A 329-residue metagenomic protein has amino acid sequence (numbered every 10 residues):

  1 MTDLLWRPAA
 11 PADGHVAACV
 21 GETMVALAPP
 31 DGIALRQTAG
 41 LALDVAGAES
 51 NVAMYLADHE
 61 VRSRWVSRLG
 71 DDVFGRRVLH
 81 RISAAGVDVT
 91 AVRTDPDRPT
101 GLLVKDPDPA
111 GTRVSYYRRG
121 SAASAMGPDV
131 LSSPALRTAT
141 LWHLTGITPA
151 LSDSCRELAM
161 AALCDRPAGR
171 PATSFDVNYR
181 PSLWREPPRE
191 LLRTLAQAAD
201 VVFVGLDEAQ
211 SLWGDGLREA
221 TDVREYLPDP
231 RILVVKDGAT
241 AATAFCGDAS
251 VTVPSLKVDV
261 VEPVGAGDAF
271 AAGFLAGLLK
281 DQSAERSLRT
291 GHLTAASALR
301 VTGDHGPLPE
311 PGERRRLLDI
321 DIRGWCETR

Functional and structural regions predicted by a protein language model:
M1-A18, L217-R329: Conserved phosphate-binding/catalytic region of the ribokinase-like
T2-V87, W325-R329: Glycine-rich phosphate/adenosyl-contacting loop at the front of the ribokinase-like
T23, I147, V177, A269: Active-site metal-binding loops of divalent metal-dependent hydrolases
L56, G205, G267: Short, conserved phosphate/pyrophosphate- and ester-handling motifs at nucleotide-, phospho-/glycolipid
R62-I147, P171, R315-R329: Conserved N-terminal subdomain of the carbohydrate kinase-like
W65, T173-F175, V202: Hydrophobic faces of well-ordered beta-strands that scaffold small-molecule active sites in alpha/beta enzyme cores
A122, L131, P149, R180 (+3 more regions): A generic structural signal for short hydrophobic patches within well-formed alpha-helices
G169, Y179-S250: Conserved phosphate/ATP/ADP-binding segment of small-molecule kinases
